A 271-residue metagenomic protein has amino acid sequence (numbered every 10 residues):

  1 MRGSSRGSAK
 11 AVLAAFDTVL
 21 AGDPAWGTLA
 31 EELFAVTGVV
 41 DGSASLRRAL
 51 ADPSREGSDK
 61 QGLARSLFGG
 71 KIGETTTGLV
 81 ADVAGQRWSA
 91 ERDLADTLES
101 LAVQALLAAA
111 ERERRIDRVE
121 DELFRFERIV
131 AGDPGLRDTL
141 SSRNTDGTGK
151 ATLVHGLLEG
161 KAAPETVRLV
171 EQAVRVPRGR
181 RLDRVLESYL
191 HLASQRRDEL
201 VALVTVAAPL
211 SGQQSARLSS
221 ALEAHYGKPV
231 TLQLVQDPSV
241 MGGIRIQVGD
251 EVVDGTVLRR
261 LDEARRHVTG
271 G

Functional and structural regions predicted by a protein language model:
M1-Q247, E251, T256-G271: Elongated, mostly alpha-helical coiled-coil "stalk/stator" tethers of large membrane protein machines
